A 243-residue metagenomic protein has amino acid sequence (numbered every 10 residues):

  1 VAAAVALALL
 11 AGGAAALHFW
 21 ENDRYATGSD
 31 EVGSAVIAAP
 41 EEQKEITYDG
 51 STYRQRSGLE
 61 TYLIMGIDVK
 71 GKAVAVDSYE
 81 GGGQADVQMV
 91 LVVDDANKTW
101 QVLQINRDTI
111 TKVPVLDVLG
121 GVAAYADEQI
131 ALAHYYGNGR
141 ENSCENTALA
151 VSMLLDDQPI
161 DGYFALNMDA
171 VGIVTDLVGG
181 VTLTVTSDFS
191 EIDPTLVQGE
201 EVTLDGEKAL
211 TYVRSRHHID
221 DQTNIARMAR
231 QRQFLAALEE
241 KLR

Functional and structural regions predicted by a protein language model:
A3, A11-R243: Non-catalytic, solvent-exposed segments at the cell envelope interface
